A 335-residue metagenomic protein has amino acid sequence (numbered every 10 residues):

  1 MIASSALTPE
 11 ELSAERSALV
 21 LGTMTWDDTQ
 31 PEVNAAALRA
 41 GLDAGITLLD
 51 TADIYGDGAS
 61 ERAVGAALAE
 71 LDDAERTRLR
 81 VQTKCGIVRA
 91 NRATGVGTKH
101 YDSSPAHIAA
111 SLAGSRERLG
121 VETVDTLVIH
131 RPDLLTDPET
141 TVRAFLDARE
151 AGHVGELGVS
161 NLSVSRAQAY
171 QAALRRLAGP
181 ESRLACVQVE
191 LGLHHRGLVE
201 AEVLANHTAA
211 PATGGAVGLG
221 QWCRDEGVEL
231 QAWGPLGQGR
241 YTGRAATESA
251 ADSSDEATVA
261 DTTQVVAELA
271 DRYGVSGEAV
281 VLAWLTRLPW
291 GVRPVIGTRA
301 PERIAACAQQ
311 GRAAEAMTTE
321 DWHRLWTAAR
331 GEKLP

Functional and structural regions predicted by a protein language model:
M1-R80, E150, G239: N-terminal binding-site loop/beta-alpha segment at the start of enzyme catalytic domains that lines or forms
S17-G22, L49-T51, L79-T83, V124-I129 (+4 more regions): Hydrophobic faces of well-ordered beta-strands that scaffold small-molecule active sites in alpha/beta enzyme cores
G22-E32, T94-A106, H130, L134-T136: Active-site mouth loops of central-metabolism enzymes
W26-E32, A52-A63, P132-D137, S163-Q168 (+1 more regions): Acidic-and-aromatic substrate-binding clefts and catalytic sites of carbohydrate-active enzymes
T29-G41, Y101-L119, Q168-A172: Short, acidic/polar
R89-D102, A245-A250: Surface-exposed, active-site-proximal loop segments in enzymatic domains
R116-D137: Active-site groove signature of glycoside hydrolases
P138-P335: Beta/alpha (TIM)-barrel catalytic core signal, keyed to glycine-rich beta->alpha loops juxtaposed to Asp/Glu that bind
